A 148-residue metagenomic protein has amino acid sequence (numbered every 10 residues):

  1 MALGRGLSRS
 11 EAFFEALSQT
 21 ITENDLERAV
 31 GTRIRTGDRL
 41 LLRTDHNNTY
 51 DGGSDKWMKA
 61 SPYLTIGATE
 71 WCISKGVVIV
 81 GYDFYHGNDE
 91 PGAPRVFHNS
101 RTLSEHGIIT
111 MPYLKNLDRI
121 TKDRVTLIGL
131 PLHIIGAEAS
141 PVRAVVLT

Functional and structural regions predicted by a protein language model:
M1-T148: Active-/binding-site microenvironments in catalytic and ligand-binding cores
